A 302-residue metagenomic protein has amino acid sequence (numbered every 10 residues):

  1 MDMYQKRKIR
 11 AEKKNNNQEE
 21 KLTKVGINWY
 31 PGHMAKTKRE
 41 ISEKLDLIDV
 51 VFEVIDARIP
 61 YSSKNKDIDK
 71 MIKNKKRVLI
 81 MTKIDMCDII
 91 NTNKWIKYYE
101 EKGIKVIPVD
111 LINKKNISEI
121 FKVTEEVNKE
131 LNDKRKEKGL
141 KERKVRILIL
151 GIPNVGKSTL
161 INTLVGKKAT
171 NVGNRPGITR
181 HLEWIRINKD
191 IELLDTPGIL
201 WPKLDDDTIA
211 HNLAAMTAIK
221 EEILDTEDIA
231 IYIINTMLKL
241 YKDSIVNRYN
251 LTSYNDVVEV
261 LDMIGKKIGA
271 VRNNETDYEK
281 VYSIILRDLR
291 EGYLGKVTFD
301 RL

Functional and structural regions predicted by a protein language model:
M1-V50, R58-I59, K64-K66, K73-K76 (+3 more regions): Helix-rich effector regions associated with P-loop NTPase G domains
E53, K115-N116, I147, I161 (+1 more regions): Long, charged, alpha-helical interaction scaffolds
E53, L79-M81, I149: Structural beta-sheet core signal
I55-R58, I84, Y99, L164 (+1 more regions): Anionic group-transfer/hydrolysis microenvironments
K75-D85: Active-site cofactor/substrate anionic-group-binding motifs, chiefly glycine- and Lys/Arg-rich phosphate-binding loops
D85-G151, A169, A270, K280: Canonical P-loop GTPase G-domain recognition
L111, I161, I191-L194: Conserved active-site beta-strand-loop modules that form the wall/rim of enzyme catalytic pockets and either contain
R146-G166, T170-N171, T196: Glycine-rich phosphate-binding P-loop
